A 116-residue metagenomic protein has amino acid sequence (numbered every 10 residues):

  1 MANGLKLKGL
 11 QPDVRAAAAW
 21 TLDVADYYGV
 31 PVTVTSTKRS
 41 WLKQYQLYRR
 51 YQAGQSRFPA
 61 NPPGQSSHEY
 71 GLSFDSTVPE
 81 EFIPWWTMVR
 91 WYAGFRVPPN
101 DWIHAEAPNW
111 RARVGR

Functional and structural regions predicted by a protein language model:
M1-S36: Active-site acidic/histidine clusters and adjacent loop/turn architecture that either coordinate catalytic ions
D13, Q44-R57: Substrate-binding cleft of extracellular glycoside hydrolase catalytic domains
R15, Y48-R49, I83, T87: Generic detector of well-ordered alpha-helical segments enriched in charged/polar residues, highlighting helical
D26-Y27, R49-A53, W91: Sec-exported extracytoplasmic/periplasmic mature domains
P31, T37, Y51, E69: Enzymatic toxin/effector payload domains
V34-Y48: Acidic helix-start/capping segments at beta-turn-to-alpha-helix junctions
G54-R116: Catalytic cores and adjacent binding grooves of peptidoglycan-active enzymes
